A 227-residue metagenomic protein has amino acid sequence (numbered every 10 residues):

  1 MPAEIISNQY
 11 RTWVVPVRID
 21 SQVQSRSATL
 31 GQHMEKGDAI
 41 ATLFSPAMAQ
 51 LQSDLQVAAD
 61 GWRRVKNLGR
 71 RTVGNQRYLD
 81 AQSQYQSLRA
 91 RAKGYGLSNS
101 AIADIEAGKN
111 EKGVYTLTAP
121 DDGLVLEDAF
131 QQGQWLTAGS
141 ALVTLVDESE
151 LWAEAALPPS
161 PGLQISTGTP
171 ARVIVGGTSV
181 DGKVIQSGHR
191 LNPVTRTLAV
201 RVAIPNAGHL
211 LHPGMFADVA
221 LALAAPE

Functional and structural regions predicted by a protein language model:
M1-S187, L191-T197, A203-P205, H212 (+1 more regions): Periplasmic scaffold and linker elements that assemble and bridge Gram-negative envelope complexes
A220-L221: A common structural junction motif
E227: Short beta-strand/loop micro-motif enriched in small hydrophobics and charged residues
